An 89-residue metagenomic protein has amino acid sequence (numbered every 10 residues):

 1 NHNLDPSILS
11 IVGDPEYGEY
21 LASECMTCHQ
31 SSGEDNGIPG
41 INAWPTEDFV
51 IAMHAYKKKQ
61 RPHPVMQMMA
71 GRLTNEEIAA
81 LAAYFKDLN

Functional and structural regions predicted by a protein language model:
N1-L21, G37: Electrostatic cytochrome c docking/interface patches
N1-L4, A70-N89: C-terminal capping alpha-helices of c-type cytochrome domains
P15, E19, Q30-R61, Q67 (+1 more regions): Gly/Gly-Pro-rich "capping" loops immediately C-terminal to redox-active cysteine motifs in periplasmic/lumenal
G18, S23-S32, L81, F85: The canonical Cys-X-X-Cys-His
